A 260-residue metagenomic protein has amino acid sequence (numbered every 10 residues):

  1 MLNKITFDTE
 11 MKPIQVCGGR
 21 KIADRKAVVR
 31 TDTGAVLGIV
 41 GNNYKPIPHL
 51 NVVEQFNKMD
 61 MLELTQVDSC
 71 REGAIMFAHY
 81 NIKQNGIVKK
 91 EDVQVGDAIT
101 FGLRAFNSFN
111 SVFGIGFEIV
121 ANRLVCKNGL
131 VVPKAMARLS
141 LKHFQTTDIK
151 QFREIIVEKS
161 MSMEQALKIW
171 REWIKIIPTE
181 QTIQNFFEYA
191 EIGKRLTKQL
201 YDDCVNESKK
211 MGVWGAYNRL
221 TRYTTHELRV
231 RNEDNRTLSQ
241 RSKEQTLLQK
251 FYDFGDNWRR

Functional and structural regions predicted by a protein language model:
M1-C17, D68, N85-R260: Intrinsically disordered, low-complexity regions enriched in serine/threonine
M1-I75: N-terminal low-complexity, intrinsically disordered segments
A74-V88: Charged, often glycine-rich, active-site loop that binds/positions anionic groups
